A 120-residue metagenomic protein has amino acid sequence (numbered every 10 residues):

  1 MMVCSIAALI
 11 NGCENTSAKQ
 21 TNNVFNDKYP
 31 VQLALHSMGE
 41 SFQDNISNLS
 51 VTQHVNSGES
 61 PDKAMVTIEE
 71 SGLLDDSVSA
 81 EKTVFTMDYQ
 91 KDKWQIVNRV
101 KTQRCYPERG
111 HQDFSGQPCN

Functional and structural regions predicted by a protein language model:
M1-A7: Sec-dependent N-terminal signal peptides
L9-G12: C-terminal motif of bacterial Sec signal peptides marking the signal peptidase cleavage site
E14-T16: Bacterial signal peptide processing site
K19-M38: Post-signal peptide N-terminal segment of mature Sec-exported envelope proteins
Q32-Q90: Mature extracytoplasmic domains of secretory-pathway proteins
T86-H111: Short beta-strand edge/turn micro-motifs at domain boundaries
R109-N120: Short, low-complexity, Pro/Ser/Thr/Gly-rich segments in the mature regions of secreted, periplasmic
